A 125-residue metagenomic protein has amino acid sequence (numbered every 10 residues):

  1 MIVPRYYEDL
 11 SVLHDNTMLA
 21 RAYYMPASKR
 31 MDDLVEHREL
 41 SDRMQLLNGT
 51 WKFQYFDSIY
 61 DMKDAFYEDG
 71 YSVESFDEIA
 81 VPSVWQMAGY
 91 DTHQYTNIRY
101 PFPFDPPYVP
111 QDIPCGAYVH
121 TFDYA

Functional and structural regions predicted by a protein language model:
M1-A125: Extended carbohydrate-recognition surfaces in non-catalytic/accessory domains of CAZymes and lectin-like proteins
